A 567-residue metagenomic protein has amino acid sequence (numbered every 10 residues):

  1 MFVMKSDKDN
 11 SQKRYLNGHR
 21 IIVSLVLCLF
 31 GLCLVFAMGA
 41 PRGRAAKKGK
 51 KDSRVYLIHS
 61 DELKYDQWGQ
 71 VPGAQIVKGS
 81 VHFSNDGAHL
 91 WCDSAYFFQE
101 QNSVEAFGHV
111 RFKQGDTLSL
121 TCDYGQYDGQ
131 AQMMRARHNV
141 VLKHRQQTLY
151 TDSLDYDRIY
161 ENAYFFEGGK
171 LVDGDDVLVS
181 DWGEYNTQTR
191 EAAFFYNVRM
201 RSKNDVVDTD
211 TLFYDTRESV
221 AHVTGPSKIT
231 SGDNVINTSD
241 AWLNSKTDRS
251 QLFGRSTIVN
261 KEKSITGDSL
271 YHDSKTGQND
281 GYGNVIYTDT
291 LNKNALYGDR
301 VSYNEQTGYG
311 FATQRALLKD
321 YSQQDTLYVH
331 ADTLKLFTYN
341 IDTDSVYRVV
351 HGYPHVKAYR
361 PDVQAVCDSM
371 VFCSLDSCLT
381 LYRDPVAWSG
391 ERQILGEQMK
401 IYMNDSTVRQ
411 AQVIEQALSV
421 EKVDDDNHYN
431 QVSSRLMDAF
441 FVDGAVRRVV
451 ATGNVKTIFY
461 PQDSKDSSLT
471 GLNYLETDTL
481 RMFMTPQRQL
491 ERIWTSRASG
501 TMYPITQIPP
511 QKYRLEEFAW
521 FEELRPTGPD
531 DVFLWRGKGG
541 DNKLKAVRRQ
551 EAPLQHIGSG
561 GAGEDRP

Functional and structural regions predicted by a protein language model:
M1-K48, Q555, A562-P567: Bacterial Sec-dependent N-terminal signal peptides
M38-P567: N-terminal amphipathic/hydrophobic interface segments
